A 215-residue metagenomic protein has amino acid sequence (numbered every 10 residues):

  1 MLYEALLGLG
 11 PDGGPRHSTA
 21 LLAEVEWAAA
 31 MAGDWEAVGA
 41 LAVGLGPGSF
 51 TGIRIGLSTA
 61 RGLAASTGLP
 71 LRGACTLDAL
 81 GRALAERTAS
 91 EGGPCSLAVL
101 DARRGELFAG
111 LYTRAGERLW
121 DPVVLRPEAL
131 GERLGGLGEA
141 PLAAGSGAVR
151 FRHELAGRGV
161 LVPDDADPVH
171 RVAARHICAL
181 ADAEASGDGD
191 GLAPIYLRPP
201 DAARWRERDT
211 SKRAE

Functional and structural regions predicted by a protein language model:
M1-P47: N-terminal beta-alpha supersecondary unit
M1-R16, P70-R171, G189, Y196 (+2 more regions): Surface "functional belts" at beta-alpha junctions
S18-V25, A60, L77, A174-C178: A general structural signal for well-ordered alpha-helical segments in protein cores
A29, G138, C178-S186: Short, hydrophobic alpha-helical segments
V38-G44, G52, C95-V99: Short glycine-aspartate micro-motif
A42-G73: DPxDG-like acidic metal-binding loop motif
D165-A183: Short, flexible loop segments at boundaries between secondary-structure elements
